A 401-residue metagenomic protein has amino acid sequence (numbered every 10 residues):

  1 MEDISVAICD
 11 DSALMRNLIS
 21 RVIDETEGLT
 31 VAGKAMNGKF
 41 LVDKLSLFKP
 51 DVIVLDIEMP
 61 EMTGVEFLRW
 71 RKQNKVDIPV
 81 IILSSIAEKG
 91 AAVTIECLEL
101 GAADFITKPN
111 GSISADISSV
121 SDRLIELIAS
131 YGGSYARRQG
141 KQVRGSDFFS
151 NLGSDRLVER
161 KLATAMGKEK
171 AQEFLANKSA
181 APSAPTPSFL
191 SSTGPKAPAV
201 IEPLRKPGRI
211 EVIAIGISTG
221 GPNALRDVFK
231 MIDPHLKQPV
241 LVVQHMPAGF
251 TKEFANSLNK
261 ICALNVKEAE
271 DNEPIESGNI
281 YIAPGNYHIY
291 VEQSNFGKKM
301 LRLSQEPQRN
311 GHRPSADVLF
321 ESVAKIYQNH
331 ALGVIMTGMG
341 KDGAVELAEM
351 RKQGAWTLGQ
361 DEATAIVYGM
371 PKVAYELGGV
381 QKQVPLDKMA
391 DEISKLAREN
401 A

Functional and structural regions predicted by a protein language model:
M1-A401: Strand-loop microenvironment adjacent to phosphate/nucleotide-handling motifs in alpha/beta enzyme folds
